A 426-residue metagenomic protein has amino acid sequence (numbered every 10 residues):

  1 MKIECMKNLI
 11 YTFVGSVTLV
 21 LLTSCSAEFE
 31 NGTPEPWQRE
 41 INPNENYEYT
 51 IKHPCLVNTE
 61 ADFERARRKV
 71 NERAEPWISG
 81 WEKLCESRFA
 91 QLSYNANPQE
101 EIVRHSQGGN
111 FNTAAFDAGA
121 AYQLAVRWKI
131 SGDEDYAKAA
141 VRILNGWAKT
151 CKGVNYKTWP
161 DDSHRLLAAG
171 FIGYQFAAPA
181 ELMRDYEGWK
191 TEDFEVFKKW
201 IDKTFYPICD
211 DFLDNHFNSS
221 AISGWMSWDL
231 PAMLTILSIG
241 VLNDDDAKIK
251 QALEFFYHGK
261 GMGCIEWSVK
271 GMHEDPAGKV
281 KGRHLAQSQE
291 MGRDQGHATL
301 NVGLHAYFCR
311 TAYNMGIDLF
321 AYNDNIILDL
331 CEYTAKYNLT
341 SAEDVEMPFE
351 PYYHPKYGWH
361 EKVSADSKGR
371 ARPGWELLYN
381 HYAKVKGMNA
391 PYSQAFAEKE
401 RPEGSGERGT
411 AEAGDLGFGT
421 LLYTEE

Functional and structural regions predicted by a protein language model:
K2, S26-E28: Intrinsically disordered, low-complexity regulatory regions of eukaryotic regulatory proteins
K2-V14: Bacterial N-terminal signal peptides that target proteins for export
G15-L19: Hydrophobic helical h-region of N-terminal Sec-dependent signal peptides in bacterial secretory/periplasmic proteins
L21-S24: C-terminal motif of bacterial Sec signal peptides marking the signal peptidase cleavage site
E28-N218, L230, L234, E254-Y257 (+4 more regions): Extracellular glycan-targeting catalytic surfaces
A168, F197-W200, S220-A232, V241-D244 (+2 more regions): Short, contiguous, pocket-lining structural segments that sit at or immediately flank catalytic/ligand-binding sites
I239-I326: Flexible, glycine-rich surface segments
